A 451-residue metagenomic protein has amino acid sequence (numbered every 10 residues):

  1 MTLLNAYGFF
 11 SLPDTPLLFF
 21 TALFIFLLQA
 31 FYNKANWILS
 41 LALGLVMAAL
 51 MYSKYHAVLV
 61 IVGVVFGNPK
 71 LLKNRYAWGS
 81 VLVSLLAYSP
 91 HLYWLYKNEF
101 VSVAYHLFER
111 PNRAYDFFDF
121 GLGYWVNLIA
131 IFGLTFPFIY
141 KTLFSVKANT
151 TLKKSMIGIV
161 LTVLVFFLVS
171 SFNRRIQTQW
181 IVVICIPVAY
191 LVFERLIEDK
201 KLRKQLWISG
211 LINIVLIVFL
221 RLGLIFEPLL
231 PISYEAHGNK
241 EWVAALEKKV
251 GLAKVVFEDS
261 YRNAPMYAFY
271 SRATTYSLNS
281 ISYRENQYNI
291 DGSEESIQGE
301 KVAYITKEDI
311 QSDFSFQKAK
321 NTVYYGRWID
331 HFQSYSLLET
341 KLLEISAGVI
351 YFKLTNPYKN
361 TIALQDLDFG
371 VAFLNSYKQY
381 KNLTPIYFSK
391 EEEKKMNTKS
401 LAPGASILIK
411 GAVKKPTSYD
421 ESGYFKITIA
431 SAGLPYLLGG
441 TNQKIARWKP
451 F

Functional and structural regions predicted by a protein language model:
L3, D14, L41-G67: Transmembrane helices and adjacent periplasmic/lumenal helix-loop junctions of polyprenol-phosphate-dependent
L4-N5, I159-Q177: Transmembrane-helix signature of polytopic, lipid-linked glycan biosynthesis machinery
F9-L17: Short acidic/glycine- and proline-prone juxtamembrane loop motifs at membrane-interface regions of multi-pass membrane
F24-L39: Membrane-interface transmembrane helices that cradle and orient dolichyl/undecaprenyl
A49, V58-L152, L168: Transmembrane-lumen/periplasm boundary regions of multi-pass, lipid-linked membrane glycan transferases
R174-K201: Hydrophobic/aromatic-rich transmembrane helices and adjacent perimembrane loops
R203-L252, S260-Y276, S280-I281, I305-K307: Membrane-proximal, lumen/periplasm-facing interface regions of secretory-pathway glyco- and lipid-modifying enzymes
K249-E285, Y358, L364, D368-K378 (+1 more regions): Short periplasmic/luminal acceptor-recognition loop of GT-C membrane glycosyltransferases, typified by
